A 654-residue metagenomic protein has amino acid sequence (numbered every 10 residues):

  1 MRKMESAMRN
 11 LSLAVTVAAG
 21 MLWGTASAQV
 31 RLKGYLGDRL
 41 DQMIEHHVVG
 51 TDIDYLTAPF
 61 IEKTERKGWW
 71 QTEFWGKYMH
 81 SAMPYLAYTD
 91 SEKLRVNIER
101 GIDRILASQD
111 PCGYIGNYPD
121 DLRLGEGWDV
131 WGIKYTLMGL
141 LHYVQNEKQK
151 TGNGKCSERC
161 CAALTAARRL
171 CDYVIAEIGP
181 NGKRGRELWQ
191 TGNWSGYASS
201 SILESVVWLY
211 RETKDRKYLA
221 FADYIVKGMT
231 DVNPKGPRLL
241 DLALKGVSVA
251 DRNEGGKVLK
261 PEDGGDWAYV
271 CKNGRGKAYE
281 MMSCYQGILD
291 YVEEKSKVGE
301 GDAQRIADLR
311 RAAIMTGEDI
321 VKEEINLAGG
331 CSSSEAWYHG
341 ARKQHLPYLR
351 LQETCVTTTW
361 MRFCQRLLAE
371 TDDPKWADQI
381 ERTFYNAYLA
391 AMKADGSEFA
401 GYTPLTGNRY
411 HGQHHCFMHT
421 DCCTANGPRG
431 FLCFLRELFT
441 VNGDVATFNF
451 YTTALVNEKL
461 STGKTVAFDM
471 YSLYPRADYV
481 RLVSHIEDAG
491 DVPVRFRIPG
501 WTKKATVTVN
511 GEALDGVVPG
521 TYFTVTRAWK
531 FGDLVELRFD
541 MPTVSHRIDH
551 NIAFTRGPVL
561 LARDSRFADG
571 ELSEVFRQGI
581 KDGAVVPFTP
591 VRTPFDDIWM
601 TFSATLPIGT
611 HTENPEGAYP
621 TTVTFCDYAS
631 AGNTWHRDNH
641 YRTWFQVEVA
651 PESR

Functional and structural regions predicted by a protein language model:
K3-A14, K148-C160, K297-Q304: Short, basic, low-complexity termini and linkers enriched in Ser/Thr/Gly/Pro that act as targeting/leader peptides
S12-L22: Bacterial N-terminal signal peptides
A26-E92, V96, R123-K148, S199-K217 (+3 more regions): Aromatic (Trp/Tyr) and acidic
Y35-E65, N97-Y114, T165-R184, A220-A243 (+3 more regions): Long, well-ordered core segments of solenoidal/helical folds
P119-E147, S157-E212, I225: A conserved hydrophobic secondary-structure block that centers on an alpha-helix together with its immediately flanking
A222, A313, A377-N386, A391-H485 (+3 more regions): C-terminal beta-rich recognition modules with glycine/proline-rich loops and embedded aromatic residues
V492-R495, V507, V525-P542, H546: C-terminal beta-strand-rich structural cap/linker in extracellular carbohydrate-active enzymes
T502-A528, S545-D549: Solvent-exposed beta-strand/loop surfaces of large extracellular or lumenal domains
